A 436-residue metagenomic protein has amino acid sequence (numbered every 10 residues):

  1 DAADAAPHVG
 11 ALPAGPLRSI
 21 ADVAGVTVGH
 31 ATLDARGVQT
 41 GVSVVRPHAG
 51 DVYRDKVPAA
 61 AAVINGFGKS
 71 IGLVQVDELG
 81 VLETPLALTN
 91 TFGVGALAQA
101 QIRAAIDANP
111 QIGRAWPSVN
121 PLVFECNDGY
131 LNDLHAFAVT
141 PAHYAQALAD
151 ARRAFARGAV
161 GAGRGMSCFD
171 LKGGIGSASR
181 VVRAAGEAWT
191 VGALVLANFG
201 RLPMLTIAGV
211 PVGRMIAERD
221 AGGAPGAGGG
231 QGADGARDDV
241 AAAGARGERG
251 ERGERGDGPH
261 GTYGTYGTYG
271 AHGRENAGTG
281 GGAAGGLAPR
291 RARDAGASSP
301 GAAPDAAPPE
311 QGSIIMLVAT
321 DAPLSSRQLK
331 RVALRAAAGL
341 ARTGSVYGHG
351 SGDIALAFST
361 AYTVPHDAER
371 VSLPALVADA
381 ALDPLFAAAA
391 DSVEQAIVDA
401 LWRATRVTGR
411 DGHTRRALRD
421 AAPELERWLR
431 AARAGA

Functional and structural regions predicted by a protein language model:
D1-G226, G285-A436: Alpha/propeptide regions of enzymes that mature by internal proteolysis
A221-P308: Intrinsically disordered, low-complexity terminal tails and inter-domain linkers enriched for S/T/G/P/D/E
